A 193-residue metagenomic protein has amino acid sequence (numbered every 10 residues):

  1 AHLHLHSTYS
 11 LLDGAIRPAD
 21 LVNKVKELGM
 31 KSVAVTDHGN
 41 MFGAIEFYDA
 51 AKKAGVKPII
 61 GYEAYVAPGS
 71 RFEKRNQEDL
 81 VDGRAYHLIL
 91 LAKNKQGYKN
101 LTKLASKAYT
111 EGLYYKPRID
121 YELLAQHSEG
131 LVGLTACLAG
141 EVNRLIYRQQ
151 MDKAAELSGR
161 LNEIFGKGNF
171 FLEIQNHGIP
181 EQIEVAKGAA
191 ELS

Functional and structural regions predicted by a protein language model:
A1-S193: Phosphodiester-processing cores and adjacent nucleic acid-binding clamps
